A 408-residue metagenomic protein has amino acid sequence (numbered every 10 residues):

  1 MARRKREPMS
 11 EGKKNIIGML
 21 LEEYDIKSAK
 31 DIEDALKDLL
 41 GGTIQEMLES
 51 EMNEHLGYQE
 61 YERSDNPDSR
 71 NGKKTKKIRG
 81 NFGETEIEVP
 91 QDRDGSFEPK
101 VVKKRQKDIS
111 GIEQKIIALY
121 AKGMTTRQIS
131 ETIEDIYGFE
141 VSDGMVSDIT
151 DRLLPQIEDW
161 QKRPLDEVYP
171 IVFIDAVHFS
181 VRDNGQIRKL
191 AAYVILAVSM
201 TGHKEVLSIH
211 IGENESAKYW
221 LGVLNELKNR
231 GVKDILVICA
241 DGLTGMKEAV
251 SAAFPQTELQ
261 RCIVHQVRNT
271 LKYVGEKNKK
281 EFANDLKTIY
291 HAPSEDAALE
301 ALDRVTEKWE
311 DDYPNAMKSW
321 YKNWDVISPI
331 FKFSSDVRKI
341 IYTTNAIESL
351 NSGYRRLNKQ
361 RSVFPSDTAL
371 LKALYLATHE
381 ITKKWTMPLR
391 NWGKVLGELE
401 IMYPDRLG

Functional and structural regions predicted by a protein language model:
M1-K104: Short, conserved DNA-binding cores of transcription-related domains
D68-K122, G138-D151, E167, A217: Basic, short loop/linker segments at the boundary and entry of helix-turn-helix/winged-helix-like folds
P90-R93, K100-R105, R152-A240, T244 (+4 more regions): RNase H-like nuclease fold core
R127-G138, L376: DNA-recognition alpha helix
E140, D148-D166, N278, A377-E380: Short, basic alpha-helical nucleic acid-contact segments in DNA-binding proteins and DNA transaction factors
V237-T244, A249-D285: Conserved beta-strand -> loop -> alpha-helix junction used to position metal-binding or nucleic-acid-contacting
P255, T288-G408: Acidic/histidine-rich catalytic cores and adjacent linkers of DNA breakage/strand-transfer/modification proteins
